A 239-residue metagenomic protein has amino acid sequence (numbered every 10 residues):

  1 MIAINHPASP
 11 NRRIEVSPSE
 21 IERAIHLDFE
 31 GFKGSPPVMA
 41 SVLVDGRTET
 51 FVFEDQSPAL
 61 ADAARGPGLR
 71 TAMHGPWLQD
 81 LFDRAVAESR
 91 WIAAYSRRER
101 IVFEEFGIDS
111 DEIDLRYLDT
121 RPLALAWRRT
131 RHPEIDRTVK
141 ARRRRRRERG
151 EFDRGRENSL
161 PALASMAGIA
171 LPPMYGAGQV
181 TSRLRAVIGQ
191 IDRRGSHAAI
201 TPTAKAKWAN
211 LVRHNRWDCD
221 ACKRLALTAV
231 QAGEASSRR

Functional and structural regions predicted by a protein language model:
I2-V86: Conserved RNase H-like, two-metal-ion catalytic cores of nucleic-acid enzymes
D28-E30, D119, D218: Acidic active-site catalytic centers that drive phospho-/nucleotidyl reactions and related ester hydrolyses
P36-V38, W127, A226: Short, function-defining helix-loop hinge/capping sites that tune catalysis or transport
F51-A167, Q179: Conserved DEDDh/DEDDy metal-dependent 3′-5′ exonuclease domain
R147-R154, A162-R239: Acidic, Mg2+-coordinating catalytic module of metal-dependent nucleases/exonucleases that use a two-metal-ion mechanism
